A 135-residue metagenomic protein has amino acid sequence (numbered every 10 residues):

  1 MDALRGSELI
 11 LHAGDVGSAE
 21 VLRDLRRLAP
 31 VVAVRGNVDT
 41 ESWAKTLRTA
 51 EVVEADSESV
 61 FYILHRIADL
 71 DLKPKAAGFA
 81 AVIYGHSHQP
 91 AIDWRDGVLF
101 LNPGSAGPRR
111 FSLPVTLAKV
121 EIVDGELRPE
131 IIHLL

Functional and structural regions predicted by a protein language model:
M1-A55: Core catalytic region of metal-dependent phosphoesterases/phosphodiesterases, especially metallo-beta-lactamase-like
L9-D15, V32-G36, Y62-H65, A81-H86 (+1 more regions): Active-site neighborhood of phospho(di)ester-bond hydrolases with catalytic His/Asp-centered motifs
G17-V21, V38-A44, A68-K73, I83-W94 (+1 more regions): Active-site environment of divalent metal-dependent phosphoester hydrolases
R27-A29, G78, D96: Short, structured coil segments at secondary-structure junctions
P30-V32, L99, R128: Conserved beta-strand segments of alpha/beta enzyme cores
V32, V38, L47-I63, I67-V82: Glycine/small-residue-rich loop that forms an oxyanion/phosphate-binding "nest" at active or ligand-binding sites
V52-D56, A77, W94, L101-L135: Binuclear metal-dependent phosphoesterase catalytic core
